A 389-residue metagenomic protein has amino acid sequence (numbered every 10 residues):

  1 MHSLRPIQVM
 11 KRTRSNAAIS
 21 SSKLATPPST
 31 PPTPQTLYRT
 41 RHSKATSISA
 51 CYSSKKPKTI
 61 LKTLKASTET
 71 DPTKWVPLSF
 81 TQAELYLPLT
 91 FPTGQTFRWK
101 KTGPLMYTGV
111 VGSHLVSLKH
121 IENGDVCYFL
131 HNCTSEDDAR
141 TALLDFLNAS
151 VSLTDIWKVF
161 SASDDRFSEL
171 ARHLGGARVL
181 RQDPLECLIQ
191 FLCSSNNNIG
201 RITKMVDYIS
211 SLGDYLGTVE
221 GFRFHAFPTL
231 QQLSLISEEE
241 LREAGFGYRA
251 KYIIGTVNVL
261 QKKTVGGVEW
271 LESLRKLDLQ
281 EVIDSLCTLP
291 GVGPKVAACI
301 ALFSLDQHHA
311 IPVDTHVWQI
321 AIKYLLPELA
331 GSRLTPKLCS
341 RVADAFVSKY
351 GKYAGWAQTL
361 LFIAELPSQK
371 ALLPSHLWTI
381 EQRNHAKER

Functional and structural regions predicted by a protein language model:
H2-R389: HhH-family (HhH-GPD) DNA N-glycosylase catalytic core used in base-excision repair
